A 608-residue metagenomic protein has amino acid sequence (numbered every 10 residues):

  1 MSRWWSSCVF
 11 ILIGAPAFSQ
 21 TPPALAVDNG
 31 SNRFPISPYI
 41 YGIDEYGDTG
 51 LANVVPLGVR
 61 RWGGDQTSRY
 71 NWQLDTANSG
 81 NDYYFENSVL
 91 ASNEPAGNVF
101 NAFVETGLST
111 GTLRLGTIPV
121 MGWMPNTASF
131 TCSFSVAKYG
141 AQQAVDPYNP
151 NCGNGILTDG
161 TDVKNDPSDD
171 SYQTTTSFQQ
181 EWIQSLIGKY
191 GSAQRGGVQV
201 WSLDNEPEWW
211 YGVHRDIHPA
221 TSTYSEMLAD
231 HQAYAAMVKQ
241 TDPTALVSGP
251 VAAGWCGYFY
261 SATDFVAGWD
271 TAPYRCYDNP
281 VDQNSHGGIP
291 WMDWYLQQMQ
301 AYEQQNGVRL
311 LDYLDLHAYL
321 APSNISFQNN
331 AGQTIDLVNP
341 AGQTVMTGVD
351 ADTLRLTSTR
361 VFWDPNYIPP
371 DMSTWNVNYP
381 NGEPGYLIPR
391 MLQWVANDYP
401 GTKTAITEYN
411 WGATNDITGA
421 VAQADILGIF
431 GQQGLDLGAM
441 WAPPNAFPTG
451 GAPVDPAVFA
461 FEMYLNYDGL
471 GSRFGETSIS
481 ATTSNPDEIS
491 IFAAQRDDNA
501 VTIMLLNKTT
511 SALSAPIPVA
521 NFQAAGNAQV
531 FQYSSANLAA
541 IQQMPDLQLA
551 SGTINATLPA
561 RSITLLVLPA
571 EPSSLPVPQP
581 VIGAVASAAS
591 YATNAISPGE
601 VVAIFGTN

Functional and structural regions predicted by a protein language model:
A26-E181, S202, P207-T223, R275-P280: N-terminal substrate-binding region of glycoside hydrolase catalytic domains
P35, I40-G42, L113-T117, V198-S202 (+4 more regions): Structural preference for beta-strand elements that scaffold enzyme active sites
Q173-Y190, Y224-T418, Q423: Noncatalytic carbohydrate-binding groove/subsite architecture in carbohydrate-active enzymes
D416, Q423, L427-A500, S534: Glycan-recognition and catalytic regions of carbohydrate-active enzymes
S484-G526, T564-V567: Carbohydrate-binding surface patches
L547-S574: C-terminal beta-strand-rich structural cap/linker in extracellular carbohydrate-active enzymes
L575-N608: Beta-strand/beta-sandwich contexts
